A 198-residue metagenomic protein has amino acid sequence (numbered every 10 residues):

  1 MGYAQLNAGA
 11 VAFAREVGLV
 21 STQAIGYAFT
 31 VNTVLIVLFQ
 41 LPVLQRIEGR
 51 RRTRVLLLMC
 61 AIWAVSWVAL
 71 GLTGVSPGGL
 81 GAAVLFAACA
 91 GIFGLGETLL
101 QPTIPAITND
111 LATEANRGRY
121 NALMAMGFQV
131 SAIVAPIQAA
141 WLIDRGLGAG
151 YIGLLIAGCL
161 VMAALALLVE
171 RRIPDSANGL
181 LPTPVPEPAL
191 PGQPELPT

Functional and structural regions predicted by a protein language model:
L6-A28: Short amphipathic helix-loop junctions that connect adjacent transmembrane helices in Major Facilitator Superfamily/SLC
L38-T53, I143: Helix-to-loop junctions at the C-terminal end of transmembrane segments in multipass secondary transporters
A61-G79: C-terminal ends and interior cores of transmembrane alpha-helices in multi-pass membrane transporters/permeases
G81-L99: Hydrophobic core of transmembrane alpha-helices in multi-pass small-molecule transporters, especially MFS/SLC-type
T98-A112: Intracellular juxtamembrane helix-capping segments at the cytosolic ends of symmetry-related transmembrane helices
L111, A115-R145: A late C-terminal transmembrane helix in Major Facilitator Superfamily
W141-L160: A membrane-interface helix-boundary motif in multi-pass transporters
L155-P188, P197-T198: Multi-pass alpha-helical transporter architecture, strongest for 12-TM Major Facilitator/SLC carriers used
